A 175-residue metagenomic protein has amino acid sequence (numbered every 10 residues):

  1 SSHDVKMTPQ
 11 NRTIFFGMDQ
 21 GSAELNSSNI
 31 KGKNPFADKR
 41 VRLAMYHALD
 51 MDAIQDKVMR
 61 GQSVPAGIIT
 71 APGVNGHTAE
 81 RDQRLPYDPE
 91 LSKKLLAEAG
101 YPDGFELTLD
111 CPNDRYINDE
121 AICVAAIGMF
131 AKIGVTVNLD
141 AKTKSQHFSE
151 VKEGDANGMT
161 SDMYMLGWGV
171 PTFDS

Functional and structural regions predicted by a protein language model:
S1-K6, L109, I122, G128-S175: Periplasmic binding protein-like
S2-T8, G17-K39, G73-L91, Y101 (+1 more regions): Short, solvent-exposed loop/beta-turn-alpha elements that line the ligand-binding surface or hinge of extracytoplasmic
V5, V64-P65, D103, V137: Residue-level detector of short coil/turn "hinge" positions at structural boundaries
N11-G67, K93-L95, F105-N118: Alpha-helical secondary-structure segments
T13-I14, P65, T78, R115-N118 (+2 more regions): Flexible loop/turn segments at secondary-structure boundaries
R40, A44, L49, A53 (+6 more regions): Extracytoplasmic/secreted proteins, especially bacterial periplasmic and envelope-associated proteins
Q62, V74, G167-V170: Glycine-rich beta-alpha junction loops
V64-E98, N113-E120: Structural transition elements
